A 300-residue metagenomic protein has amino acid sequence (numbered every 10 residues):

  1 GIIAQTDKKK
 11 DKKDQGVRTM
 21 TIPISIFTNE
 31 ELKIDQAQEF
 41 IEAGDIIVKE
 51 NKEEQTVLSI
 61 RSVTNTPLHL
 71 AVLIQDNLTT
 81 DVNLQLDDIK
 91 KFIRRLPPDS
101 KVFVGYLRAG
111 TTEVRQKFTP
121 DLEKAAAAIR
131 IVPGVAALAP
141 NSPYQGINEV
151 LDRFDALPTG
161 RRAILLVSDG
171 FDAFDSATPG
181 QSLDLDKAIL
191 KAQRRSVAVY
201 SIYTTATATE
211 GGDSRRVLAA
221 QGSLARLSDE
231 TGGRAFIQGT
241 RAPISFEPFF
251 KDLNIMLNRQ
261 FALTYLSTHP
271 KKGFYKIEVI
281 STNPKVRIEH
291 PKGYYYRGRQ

Functional and structural regions predicted by a protein language model:
A4-Q300: Scaffold/interface architecture of coatomer-like assemblies
